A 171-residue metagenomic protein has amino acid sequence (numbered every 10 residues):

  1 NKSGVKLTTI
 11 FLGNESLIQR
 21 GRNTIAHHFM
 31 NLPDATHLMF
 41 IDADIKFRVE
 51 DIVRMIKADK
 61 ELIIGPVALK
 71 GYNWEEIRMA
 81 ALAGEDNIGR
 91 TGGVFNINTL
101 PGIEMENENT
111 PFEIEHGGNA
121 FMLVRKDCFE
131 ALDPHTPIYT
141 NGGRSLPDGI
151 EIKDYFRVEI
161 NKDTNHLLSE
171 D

Functional and structural regions predicted by a protein language model:
N1-M30: N-terminal anchoring/stem segment of glycosyltransferases
T9-I10, I18, P33, E50 (+2 more regions): A hydrophobic alpha-helical transmembrane-helix feature that marks the membrane cores and membrane-interface segments
N23, L168-D171: Conserved glycosyltransferase catalytic-site signature
M30-N31, I56: Residue-level signal for alpha-helix termini/capping positions
P33-K46: Short beta-strand-to-loop acidic/aromatic patch adjacent to the donor-nucleotide binding site
R48-R157: Conserved catalytic core of nucleotide-sugar-dependent glycosyltransferases
